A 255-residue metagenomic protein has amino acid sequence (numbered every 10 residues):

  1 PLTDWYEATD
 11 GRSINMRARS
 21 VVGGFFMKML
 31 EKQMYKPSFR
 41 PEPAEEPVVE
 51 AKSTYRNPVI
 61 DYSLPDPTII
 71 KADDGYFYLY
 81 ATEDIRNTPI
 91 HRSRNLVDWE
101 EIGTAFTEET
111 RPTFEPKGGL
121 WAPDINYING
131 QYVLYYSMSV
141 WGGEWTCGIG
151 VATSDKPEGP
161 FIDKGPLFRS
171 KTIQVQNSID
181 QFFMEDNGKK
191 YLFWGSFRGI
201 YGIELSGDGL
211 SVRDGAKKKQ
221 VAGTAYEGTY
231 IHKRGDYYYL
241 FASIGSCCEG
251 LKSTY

Functional and structural regions predicted by a protein language model:
P1-F39: Catalytic His-Asp segment of secreted/periplasmic serine-dependent ester chemistry enzymes
R40-Y255: Carbohydrate-active catalytic/glycan-binding domains of CAZyme proteins, especially the secreted or lumenal ectodomains
